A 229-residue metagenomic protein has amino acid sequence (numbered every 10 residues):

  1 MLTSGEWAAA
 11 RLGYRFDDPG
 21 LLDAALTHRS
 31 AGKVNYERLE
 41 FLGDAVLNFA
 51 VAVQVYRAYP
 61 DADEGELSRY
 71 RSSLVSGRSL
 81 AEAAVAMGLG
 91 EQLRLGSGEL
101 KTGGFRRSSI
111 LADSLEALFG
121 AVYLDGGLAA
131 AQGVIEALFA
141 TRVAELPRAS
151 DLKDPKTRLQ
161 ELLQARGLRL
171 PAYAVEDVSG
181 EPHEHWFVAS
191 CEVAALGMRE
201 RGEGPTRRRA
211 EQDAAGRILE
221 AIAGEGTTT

Functional and structural regions predicted by a protein language model:
M1-T229: Double-stranded RNA-binding/processing signature
